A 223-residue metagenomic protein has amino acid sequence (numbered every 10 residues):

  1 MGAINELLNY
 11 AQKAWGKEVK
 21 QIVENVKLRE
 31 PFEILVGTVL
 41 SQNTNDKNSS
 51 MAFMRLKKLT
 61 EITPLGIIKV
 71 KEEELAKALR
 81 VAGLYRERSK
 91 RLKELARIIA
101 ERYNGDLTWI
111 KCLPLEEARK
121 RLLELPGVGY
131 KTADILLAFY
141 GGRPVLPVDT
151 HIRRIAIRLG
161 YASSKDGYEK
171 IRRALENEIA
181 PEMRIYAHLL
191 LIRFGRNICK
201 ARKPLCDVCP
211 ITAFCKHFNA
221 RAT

Functional and structural regions predicted by a protein language model:
M1-C112, E182-M183, L190-T223: N-terminal polyanion-binding entry modules of DNA glycosylases/AP lyases and select other DNA-binding proteins
G37-L40, L92, P114-Y161, I171-R172 (+1 more regions): Catalytic DNA-binding helix-loop module of base-excision-repair DNA glycosylases/AP lyases
N45-D46, E61, G142-L146, Y161-K165 (+1 more regions): Alpha-helix boundary/capping and short turn/kink residues
T63, L107, S163-K170: Short, charged, surface-exposed loops that flank catalytic or proteolytic processing sites
I68-K71, L75-A76, L122, G167-E176: Short, well-structured alpha-helical segments that form the helix of a local strand-helix-strand
Y140, A156-S163, L175, I179 (+1 more regions): Short leucine-rich amphipathic alpha-helical surface patches
T150, D166-I171, P210-I211: Short, charged hinge/linker segments at domain and secondary-structure junctions
